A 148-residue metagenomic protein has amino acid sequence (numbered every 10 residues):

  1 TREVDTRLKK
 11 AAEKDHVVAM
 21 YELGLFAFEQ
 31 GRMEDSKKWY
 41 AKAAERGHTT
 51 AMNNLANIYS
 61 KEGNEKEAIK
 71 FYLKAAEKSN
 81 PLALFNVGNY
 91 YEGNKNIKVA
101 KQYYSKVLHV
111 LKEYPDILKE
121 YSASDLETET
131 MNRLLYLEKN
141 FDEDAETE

Functional and structural regions predicted by a protein language model:
K14-H16, R46-H48, K78-N80, V110-E113 (+2 more regions): Short helix-capping/linker turns of helical repeat alpha-solenoids
V18-L25, T50-N57, L82-N89, N132: Conserved alpha-helical positions within TPR/SEL1-like repeat arrays
A76-S79, I97-P115, L135: TPR/TPR-like (Sel1-like) alpha-helical repeat modules
L111-E148: Terminal, low-structured helical/coil segments at or just beyond the last alpha-helical repeat
